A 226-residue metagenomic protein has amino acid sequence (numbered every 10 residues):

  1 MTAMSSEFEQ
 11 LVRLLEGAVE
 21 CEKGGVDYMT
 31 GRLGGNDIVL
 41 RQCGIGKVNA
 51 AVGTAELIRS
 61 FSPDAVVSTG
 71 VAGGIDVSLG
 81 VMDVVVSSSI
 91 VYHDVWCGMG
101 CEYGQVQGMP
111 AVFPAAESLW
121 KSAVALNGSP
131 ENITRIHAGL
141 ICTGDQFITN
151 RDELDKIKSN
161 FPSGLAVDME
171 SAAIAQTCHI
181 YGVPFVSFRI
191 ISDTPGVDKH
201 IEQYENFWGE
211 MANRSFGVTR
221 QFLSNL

Functional and structural regions predicted by a protein language model:
M1-F61: N-terminal short beta-loop-beta anion/metal-coordinating cradle
I38-C43, L140-C142, F188: Active-site-proximal beta-strand elements of phosphoester/diester hydrolases
G53, L119-L126, N213-F222: Short, well-ordered amphipathic alpha-helical segments that serve as non-catalytic structural scaffolds within diverse
S62-V67: Proline-aspartate-enriched helix->loop->beta-strand connector
I75-F161: Mid-sequence, gly/pro-rich, charge-dense loop/helix-turn segments that line enzyme active sites
F147-G196, H200: A C-terminal functional module that forms or caps the active site or interfaces directly with catalytic machinery
P195-L226: His/Asp/Glu-rich mid-to-C-terminal helical/loop segments that flank catalytic regions of hydrolases
